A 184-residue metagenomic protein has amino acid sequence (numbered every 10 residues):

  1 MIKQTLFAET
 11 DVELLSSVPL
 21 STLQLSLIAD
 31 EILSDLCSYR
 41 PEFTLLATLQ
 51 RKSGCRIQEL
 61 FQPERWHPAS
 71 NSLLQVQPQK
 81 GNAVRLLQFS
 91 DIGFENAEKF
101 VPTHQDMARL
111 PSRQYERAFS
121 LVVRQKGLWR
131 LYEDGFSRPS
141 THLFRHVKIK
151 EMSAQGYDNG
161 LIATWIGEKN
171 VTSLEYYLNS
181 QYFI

Functional and structural regions predicted by a protein language model:
M1-F7, G54-Q58: N-terminal DNA-binding recognition helix of tyrosine site-specific recombinases/integrases
K3-D30, G81-I92: DNA breakage-rejoining catalytic core of tyrosine-based enzymes
L15-I57: Basic, Lys/Arg- and aromatic-enriched nucleic-acid-binding interface segment
C37, S120-T164, E168: Short, basic (Lys/Arg/His-rich) helix/loop patches that form interaction surfaces in the mid-to-C-terminal regions
L49-Q62, Q155-Y157, E168: A short, glycine-centered helix-capping/turn motif at helix boundaries that positions DNA-contacting or catalytic
S53, Q62-N96: Conserved tyrosine-mediated DNA breakage-rejoining catalytic core shared by Y-recombinases
P68-N71, Y157-L178: Short, polar N-cap/turn motifs at the start of nucleic acid-interacting alpha helices
S90-F136: Active-site/catalytic core of tyrosine-dependent DNA strand-transfer enzymes
